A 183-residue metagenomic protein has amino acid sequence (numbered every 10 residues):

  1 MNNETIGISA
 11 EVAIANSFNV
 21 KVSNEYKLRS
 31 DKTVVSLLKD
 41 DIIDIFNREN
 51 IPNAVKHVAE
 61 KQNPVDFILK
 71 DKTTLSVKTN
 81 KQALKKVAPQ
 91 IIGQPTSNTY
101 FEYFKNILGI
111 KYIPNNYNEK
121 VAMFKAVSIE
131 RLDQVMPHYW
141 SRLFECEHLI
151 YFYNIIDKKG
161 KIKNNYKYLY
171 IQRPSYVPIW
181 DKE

Functional and structural regions predicted by a protein language model:
M1-T73, K78-E183: Nucleic-acid endonuclease domains
